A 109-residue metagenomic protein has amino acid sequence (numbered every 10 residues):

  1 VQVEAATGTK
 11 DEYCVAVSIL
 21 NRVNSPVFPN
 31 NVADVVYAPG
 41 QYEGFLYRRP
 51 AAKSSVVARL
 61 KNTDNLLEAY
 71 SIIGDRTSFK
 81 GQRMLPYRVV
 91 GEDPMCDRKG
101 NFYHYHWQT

Functional and structural regions predicted by a protein language model:
V1-T109: Bacterial extracytoplasmic/cell-wall-associated proteins, especially those involved in peptidoglycan
